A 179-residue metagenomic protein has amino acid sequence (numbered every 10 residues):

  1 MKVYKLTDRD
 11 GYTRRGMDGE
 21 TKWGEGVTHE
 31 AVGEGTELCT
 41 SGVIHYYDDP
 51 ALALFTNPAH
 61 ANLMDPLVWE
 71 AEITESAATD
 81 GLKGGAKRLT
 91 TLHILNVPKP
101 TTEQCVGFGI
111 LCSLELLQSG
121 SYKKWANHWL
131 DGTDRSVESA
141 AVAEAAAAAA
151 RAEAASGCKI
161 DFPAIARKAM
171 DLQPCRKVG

Functional and structural regions predicted by a protein language model:
M1-G179: Short, glycine-biased loop/turn motifs at secondary-structure junctions and in low-complexity Ser/Thr/Pro-rich termini
